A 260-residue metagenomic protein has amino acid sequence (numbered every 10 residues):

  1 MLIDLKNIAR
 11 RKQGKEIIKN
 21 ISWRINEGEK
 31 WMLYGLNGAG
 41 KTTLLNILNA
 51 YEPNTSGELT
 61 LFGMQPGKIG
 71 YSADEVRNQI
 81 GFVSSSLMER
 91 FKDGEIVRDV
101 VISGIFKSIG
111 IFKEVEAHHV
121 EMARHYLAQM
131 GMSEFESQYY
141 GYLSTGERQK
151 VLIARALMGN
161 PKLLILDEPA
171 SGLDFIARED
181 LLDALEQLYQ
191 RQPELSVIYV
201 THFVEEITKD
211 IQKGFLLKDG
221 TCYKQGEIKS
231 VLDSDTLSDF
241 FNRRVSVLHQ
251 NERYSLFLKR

Functional and structural regions predicted by a protein language model:
I3, I18-N20: Conserved structural motif at the start of ABC-family nucleotide-binding domains
N49: Helix-to-loop junction immediately C-terminal to a conserved catalytic motif
G57-K68: Conserved ABC transporter NBD signature motif
A117-F135: Conserved ABC ATPase "signature" region
Y139-L143: Conserved ABC ATPase signature
L164-E168: Catalytic Walker B motif of ABC-type/P-loop ATPase nucleotide-binding domains
Q212-E227: H-loop (His-switch) and adjacent beta-strand-loop-beta switch element of ABC-type ATPase nucleotide-binding domains
